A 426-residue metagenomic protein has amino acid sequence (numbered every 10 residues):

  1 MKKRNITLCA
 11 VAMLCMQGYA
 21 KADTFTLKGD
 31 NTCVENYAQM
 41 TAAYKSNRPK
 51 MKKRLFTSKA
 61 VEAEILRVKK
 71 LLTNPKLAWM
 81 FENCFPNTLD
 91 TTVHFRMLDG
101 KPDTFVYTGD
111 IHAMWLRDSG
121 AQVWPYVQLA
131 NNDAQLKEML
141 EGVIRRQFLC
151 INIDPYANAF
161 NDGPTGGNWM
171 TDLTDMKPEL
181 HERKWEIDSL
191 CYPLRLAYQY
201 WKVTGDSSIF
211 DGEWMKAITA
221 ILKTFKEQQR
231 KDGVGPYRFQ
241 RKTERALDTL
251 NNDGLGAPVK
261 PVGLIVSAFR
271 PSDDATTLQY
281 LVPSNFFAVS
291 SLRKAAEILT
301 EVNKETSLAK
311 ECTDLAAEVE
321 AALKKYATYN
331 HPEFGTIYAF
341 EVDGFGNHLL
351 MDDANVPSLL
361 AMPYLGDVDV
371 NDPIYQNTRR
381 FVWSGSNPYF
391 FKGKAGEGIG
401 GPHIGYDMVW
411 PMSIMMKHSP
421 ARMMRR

Functional and structural regions predicted by a protein language model:
M1-L8: Bacterial N-terminal signal peptides that target proteins for export
A12-G18: Hydrophobic h-region of N-terminal signal peptides that target proteins for export in Gram-negative bacteria
D23-R117: Low-complexity, Ser/Thr/Pro/Gly-enriched N-terminal "stalk/linker" regions
A60-T73, A121-A134, Y192-S207, F286-E305 (+2 more regions): Well-ordered alpha-helical scaffold segments within catalytic/enzyme domains
A78-P86, V123, K137-I151, L194 (+7 more regions): Hydrophobic core segments within long, regular secondary-structure runs in both alpha- and beta-rich folds
D99-D103, A395-I399, R426: C-terminal catalytic domain of Rieske-type non-heme iron oxygenases
H112-L140, I144-D248: Aromatic-rich carbohydrate-recognition surfaces in CAZymes
L116, N152-Y156, F160-G163, W169 (+4 more regions): Extended ligand-binding clefts on enzyme/binding-domain cores
